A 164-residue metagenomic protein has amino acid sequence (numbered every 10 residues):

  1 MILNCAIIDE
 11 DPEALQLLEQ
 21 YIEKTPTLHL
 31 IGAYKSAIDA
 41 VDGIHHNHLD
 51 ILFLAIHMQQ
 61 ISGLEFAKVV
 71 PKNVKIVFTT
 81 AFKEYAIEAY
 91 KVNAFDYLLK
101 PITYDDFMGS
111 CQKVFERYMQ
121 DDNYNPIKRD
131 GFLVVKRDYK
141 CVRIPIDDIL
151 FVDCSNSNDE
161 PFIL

Functional and structural regions predicted by a protein language model:
M1-N4: Non-catalytic signal-transmission and effector/linker regions of two-component phosphorelay proteins
D11-G32: Two-component/phosphorelay signaling modules centered on CheY-like receiver
E13, E23-K24, A37-Y124: CheY-like receiver
L18, A86, I149: Conserved RecA-like P-loop NTPase ATPase core
Y34-S36, H57-M58, R129-V135: Short gly/ser/thr-rich secondary-structure transition/capping motifs
Q112-L164: Conserved binding/recognition cores within well-folded domains
